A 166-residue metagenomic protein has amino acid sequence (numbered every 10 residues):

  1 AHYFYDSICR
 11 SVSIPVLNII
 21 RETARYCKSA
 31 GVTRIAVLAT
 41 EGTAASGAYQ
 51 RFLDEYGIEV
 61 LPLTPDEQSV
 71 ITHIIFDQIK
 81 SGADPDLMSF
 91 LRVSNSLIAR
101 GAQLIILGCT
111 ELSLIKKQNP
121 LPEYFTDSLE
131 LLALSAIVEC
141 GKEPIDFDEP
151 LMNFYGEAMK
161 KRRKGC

Functional and structural regions predicted by a protein language model:
A1-C166: Non-catalytic structural scaffold of enzyme domains
